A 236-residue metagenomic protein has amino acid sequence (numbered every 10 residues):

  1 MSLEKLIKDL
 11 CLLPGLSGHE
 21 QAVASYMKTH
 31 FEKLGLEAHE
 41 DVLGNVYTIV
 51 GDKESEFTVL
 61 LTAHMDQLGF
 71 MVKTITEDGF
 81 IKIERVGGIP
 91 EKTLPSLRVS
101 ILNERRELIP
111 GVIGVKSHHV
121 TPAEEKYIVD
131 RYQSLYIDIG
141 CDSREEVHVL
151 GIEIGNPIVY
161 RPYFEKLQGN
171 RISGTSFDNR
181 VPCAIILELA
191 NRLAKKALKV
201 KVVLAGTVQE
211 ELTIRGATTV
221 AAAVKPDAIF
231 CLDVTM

Functional and structural regions predicted by a protein language model:
M1-M236: N-terminal hydrophobic/helix-forming segments and targeting peptides
